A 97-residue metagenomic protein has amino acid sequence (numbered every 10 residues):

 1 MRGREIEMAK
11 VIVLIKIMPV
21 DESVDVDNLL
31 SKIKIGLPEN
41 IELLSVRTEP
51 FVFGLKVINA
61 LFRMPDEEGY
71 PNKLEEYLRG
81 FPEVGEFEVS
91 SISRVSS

Functional and structural regions predicted by a protein language model:
R2-S97: Long, contiguous binding/interaction regions
